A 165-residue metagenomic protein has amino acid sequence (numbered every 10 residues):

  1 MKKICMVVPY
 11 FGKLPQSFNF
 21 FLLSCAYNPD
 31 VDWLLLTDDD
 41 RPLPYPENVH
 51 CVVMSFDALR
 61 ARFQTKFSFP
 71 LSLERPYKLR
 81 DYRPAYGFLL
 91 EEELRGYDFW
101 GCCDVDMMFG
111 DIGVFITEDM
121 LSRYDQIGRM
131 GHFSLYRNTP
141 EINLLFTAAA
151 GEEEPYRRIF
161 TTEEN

Functional and structural regions predicted by a protein language model:
M1-F20: N-proximal low-complexity "stem/linker" segments adjacent to membrane-targeting elements
C5-V7, D32-L34, H50: A structural signal for isolated positions on well-ordered beta-strands in alpha/beta enzyme cores
V8-Y10, L35-T37, C103: Short beta-strand/turn micro-motifs composed of small residues that flank or help shape donor/cofactor-binding pockets
F18-N19, P44-P46, D111-I116: A short acidic (Asp/Glu
L22-D32: Short, acidic, metal-binding catalytic loop of nucleotide-sugar glycosyltransferases
D38-R95: Active-site-proximal specificity loops/subdomain of glycosyltransferases
R83-G128: GT-A fold catalytic core of metal-dependent nucleotide-sugar glycosyltransferases, centered on the diacidic
F109-N165: Conserved catalytic core of nucleotide-sugar-dependent glycosyltransferases
